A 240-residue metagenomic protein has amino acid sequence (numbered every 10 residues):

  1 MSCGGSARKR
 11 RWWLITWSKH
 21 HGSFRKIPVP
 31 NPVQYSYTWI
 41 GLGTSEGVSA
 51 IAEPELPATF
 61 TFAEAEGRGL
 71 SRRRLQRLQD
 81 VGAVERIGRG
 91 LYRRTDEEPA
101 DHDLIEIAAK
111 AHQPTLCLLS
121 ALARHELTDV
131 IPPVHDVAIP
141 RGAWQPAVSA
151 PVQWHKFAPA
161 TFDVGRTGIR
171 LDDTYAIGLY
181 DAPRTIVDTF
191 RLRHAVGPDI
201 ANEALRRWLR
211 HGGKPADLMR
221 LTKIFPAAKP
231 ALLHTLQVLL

Functional and structural regions predicted by a protein language model:
R8-R11, R25: Basic polycationic patches enriched in arginine
W12-W13, W17, W39: Tryptophan (W) side chains
H21-G22: Short hydrophobic alpha-helical segments enriched in small aliphatic residues
P30, Q34-T38, T44: Short, positively charged and aromatic/hydrophobic N-terminal segments
G41-I51: Short, composition-biased local secondary-structure segments
A50-L70, R74, Q79, I87 (+2 more regions): Nucleic-acid-binding surface
G82: Glycine-centered, phosphate/nucleic-acid-interacting loop/turn motifs that mediate DNA/RNA or nucleotide
